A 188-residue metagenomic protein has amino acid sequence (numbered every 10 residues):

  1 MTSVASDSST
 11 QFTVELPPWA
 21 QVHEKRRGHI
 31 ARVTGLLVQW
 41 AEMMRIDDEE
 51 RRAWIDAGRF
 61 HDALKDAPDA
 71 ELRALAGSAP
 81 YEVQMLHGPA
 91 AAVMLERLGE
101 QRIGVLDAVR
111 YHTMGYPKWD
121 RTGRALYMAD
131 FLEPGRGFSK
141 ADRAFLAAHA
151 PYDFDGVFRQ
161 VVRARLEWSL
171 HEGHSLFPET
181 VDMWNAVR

Functional and structural regions predicted by a protein language model:
M1, F145, W184-A186: N-terminal entry module detector
T2-H23: Generic N-terminal amphipathic, Lys/Arg-enriched alpha-helix
S8, V38-Q39: Bergerat-fold GHKL ATPase/HATPase_c domain
Q11, G104, S175-E179: Residue-level detection of beta-strand scaffold positions
P17-E24, H29, V38, M44-R159: Divalent metal-dependent catalytic cores for phosphoryl transfer on phosphate-bearing substrates
F154-E172: Long, amphipathic alpha-helical surface segments
E167-R188: Charged phosphate-binding loop/patch that engages nucleotide di/tri-phosphates or the phosphate backbone of nucleic
